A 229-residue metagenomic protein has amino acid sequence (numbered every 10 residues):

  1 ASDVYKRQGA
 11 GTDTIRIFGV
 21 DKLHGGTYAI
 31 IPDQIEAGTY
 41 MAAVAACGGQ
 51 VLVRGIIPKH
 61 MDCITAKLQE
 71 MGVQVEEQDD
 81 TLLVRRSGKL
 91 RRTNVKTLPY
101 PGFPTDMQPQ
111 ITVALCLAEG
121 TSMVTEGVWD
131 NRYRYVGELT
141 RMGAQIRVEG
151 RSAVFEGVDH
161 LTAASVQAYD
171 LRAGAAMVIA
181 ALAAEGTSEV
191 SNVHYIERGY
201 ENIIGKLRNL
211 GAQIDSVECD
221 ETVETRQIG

Functional and structural regions predicted by a protein language model:
S2-G229: Short, structured segments at the rim of ligand-binding sites
